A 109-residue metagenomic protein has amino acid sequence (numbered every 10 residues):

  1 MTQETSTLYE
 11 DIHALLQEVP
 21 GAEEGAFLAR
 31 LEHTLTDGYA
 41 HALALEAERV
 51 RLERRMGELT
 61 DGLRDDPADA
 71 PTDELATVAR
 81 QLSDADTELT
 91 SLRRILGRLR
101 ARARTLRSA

Functional and structural regions predicted by a protein language model:
M1-E18, R107-A109: Actinobacteria-biased recognition of intrinsically disordered, low-complexity terminal regions
Y9-T36, D66: Short, charge-rich amphipathic alpha-helices with coiled-coil/heptad character
Q17-E18, A22-G25, A47-T77: Short E/K-rich amphipathic alpha-helical oligomerization segments
E18-A22, D37, R51, R98 (+1 more regions): A generic structural micro-environment signature that highlights single residues at secondary-structure boundaries
L31, G38, A42-L45, L52 (+4 more regions): Amphipathic alpha-helical coiled-coil segments
D61, L89-A109: Long amphipathic alpha-helical coiled-coil segments
